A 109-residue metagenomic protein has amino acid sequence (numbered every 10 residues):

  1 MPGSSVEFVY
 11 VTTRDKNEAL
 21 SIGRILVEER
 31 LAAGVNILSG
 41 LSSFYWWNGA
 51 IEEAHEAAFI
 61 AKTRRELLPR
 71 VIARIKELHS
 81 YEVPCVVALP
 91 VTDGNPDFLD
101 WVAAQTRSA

Functional and structural regions predicted by a protein language model:
M1-A109: Positively charged, small/polar-rich N-terminal and surface patches that mediate targeting and assembly and bind
